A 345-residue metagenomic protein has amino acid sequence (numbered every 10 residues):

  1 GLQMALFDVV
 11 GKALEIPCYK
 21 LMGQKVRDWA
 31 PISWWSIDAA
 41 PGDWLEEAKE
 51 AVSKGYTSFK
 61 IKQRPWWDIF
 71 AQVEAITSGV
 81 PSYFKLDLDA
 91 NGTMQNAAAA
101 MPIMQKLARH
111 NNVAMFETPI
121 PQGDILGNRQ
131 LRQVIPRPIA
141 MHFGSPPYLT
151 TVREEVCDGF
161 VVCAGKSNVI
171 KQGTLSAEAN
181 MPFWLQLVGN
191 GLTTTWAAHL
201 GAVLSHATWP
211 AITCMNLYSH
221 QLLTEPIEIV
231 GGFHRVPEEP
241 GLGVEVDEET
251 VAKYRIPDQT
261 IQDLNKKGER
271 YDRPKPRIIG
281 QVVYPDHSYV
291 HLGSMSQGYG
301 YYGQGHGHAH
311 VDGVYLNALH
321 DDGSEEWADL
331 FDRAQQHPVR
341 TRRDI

Functional and structural regions predicted by a protein language model:
G1-D87, N91-M101, Q105-R109, L223-I345: N-terminal capping/lid subdomain adjacent to the active-site entrance of alpha/beta enzymes
K20, W34, I61, L86-L88 (+4 more regions): General beta-strand structural signal in soluble alpha/beta enzymes
V26, D38, Q63-W67, A90-M94 (+5 more regions): Active-site-proximal loop/turn and secondary-structure-junction residues that shape catalytic pockets, frequently
N112-M115, G123-V246, R255, P274-I278: Shared catalytic-loop signature of beta/alpha-barrel
